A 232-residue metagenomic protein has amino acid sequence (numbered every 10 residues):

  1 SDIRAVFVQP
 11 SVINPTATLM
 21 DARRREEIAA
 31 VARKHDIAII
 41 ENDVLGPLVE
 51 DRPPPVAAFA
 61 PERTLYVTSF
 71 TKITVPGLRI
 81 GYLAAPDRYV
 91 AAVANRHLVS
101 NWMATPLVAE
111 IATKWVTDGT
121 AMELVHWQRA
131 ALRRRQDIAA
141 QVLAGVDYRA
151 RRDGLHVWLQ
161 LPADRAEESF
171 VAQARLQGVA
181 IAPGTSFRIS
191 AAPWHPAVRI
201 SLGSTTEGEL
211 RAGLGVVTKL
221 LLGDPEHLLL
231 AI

Functional and structural regions predicted by a protein language model:
S1-V49, L228: Active-site phosphate-binding strand-loop segment of PLP-dependent enzymes
A58-A92, A104-L107: Active-site PLP attachment segment
A84, W158-Q160, S201-G203: Short hydrophobic/aromatic beta-strand micro-patches that form the beta-sheet surface supporting nucleotide- or nucleic
A94-L98, V116-A140, D164-A166: Structural signature of PLP-dependent enzymes
R129-A140, Y148-Q160, F170: Conserved glycine-rich beta-strand-loop-beta hairpin in the small C-terminal domain of fold type I
R165-V171, E207-A212: Short, conserved charged micro-motifs
L176, A191-I232: PLP-dependent enzyme catalytic core of the Aspartate aminotransferase-like
